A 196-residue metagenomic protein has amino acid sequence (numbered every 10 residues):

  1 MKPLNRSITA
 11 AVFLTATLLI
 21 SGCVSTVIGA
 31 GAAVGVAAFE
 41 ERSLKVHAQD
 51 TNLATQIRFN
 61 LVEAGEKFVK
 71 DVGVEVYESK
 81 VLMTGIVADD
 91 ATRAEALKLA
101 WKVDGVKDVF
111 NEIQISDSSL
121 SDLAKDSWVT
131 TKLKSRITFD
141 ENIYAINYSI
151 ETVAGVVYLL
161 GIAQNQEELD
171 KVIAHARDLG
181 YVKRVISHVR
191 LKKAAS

Functional and structural regions predicted by a protein language model:
K2-T17, G22-S196: N-terminal targeting leaders
